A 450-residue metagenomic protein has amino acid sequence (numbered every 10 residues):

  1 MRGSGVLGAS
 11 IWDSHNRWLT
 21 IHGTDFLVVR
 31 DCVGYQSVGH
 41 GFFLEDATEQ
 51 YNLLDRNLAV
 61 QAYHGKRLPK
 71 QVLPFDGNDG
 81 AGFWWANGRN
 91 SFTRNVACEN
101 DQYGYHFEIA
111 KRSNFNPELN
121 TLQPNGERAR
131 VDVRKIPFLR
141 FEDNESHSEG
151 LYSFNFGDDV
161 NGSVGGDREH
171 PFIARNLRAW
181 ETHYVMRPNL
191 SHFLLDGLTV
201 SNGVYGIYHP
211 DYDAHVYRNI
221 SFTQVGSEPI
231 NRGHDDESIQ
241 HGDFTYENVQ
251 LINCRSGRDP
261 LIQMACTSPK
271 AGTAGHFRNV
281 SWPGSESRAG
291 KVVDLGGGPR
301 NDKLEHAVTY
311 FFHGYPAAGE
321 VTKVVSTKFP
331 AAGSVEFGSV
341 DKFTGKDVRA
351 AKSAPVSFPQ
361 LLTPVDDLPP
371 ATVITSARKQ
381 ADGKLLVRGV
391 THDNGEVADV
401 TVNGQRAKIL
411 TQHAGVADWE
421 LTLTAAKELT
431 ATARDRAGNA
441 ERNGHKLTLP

Functional and structural regions predicted by a protein language model:
G3-S10, R17, R30-D31, G39-W85 (+5 more regions): Acidic/polar low-complexity surface segments
G5-L7, L27-D31, N52-D55, S91-T93 (+7 more regions): All-beta strand scaffolds that present successive hydrophobic residues in beta-strands
W12-D13, W180, V185-R187, S201 (+1 more regions): Helix-coil modules at protein/domain termini and other flexible surface or pore-lining loops, especially C-terminal
S14, T20-V28: Surface-exposed extracellular loop regions of Gram-negative outer-membrane beta-barrel proteins
T93-N100: Extended catalytic-interface subdomain
R187-L190, L194, Y208-D211: Exposed, low-structure sequence patches enriched in small/polar residues
V365-P450: Ser/Thr-rich low-complexity repeats and stalk/linker segments
